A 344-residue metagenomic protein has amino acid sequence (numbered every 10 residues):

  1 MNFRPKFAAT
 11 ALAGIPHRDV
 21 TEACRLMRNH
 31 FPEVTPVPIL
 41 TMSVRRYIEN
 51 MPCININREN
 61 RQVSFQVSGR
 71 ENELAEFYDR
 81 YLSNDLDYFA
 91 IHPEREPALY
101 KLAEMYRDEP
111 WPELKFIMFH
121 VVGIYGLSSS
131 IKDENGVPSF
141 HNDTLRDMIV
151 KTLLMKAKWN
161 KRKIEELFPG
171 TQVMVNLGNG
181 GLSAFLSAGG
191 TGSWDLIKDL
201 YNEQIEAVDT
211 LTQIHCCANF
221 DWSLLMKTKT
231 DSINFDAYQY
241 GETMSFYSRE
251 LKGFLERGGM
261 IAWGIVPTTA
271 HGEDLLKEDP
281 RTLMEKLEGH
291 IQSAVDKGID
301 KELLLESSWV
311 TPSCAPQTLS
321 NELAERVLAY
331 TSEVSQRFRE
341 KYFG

Functional and structural regions predicted by a protein language model:
M1-H141, K158, G259, A294-D296 (+2 more regions): Alpha/beta catalytic barrel-like cores
A90-P97, V137-T152, G189-L200, E278-K286 (+1 more regions): Alpha-helix N-cap and loop-to-helix initiation/capping positions
R95-E113, L154-G170, S248-F254, M284-L303: Short amphipathic alpha-helices and their capping/turn segments at secondary-structure boundaries
P112-F116, G170-Q172, D209-L211, T230 (+2 more regions): A general structural motif
F119, P138, T144-S248, P267: Active-site loop segments of alpha/beta catalytic cores
V122, G178-G180, T311-C314: Glycine-rich beta-strand-to-loop/alpha-helix junction loops that act as flexible
S129-D133, L186-G189, M226, E273-L276 (+1 more regions): Short acidic, glycine/serine/threonine-rich loops at helix termini
D231-G344: Catalytic-face loop-and-helix region of soluble metabolic enzyme cores
